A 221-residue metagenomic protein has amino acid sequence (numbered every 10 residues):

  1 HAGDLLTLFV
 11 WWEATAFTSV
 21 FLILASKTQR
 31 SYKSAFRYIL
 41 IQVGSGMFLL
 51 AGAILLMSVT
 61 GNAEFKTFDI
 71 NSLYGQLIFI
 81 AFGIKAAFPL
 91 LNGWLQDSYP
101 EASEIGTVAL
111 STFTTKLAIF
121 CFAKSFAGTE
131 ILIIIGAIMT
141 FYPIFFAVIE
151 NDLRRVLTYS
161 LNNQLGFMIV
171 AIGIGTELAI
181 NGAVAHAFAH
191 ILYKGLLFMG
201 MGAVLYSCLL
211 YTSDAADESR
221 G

Functional and structural regions predicted by a protein language model:
H1-L8, F17-S213: Hydrophobic transmembrane alpha-helices and their helix-loop junctions in integral membrane proteins
Y211-G221: Single conserved hydrophobic/aromatic residue that forms the stacking wall/gate of nucleotide- or nucleobase-binding
